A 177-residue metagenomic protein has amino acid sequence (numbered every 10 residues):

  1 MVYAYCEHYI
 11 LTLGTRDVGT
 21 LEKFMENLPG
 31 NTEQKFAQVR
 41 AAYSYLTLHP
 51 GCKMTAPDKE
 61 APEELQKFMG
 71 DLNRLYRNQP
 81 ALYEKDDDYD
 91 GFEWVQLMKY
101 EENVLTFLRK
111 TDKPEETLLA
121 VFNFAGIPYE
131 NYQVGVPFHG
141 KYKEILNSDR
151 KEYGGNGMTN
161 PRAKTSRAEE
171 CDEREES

Functional and structural regions predicted by a protein language model:
M1, E33-F36, T47-S177: Carbohydrate-interacting/catalytic domains
M1-E26, R40, L48: Glycan-recognition surfaces
V18-N31, R167-D172: Short glycine/proline-rich turn/loop motifs
Y43: Conserved glycine-rich, hydrophobic/aromatic-active-site segments that form phosphate/pyrophosphate or metal-binding
